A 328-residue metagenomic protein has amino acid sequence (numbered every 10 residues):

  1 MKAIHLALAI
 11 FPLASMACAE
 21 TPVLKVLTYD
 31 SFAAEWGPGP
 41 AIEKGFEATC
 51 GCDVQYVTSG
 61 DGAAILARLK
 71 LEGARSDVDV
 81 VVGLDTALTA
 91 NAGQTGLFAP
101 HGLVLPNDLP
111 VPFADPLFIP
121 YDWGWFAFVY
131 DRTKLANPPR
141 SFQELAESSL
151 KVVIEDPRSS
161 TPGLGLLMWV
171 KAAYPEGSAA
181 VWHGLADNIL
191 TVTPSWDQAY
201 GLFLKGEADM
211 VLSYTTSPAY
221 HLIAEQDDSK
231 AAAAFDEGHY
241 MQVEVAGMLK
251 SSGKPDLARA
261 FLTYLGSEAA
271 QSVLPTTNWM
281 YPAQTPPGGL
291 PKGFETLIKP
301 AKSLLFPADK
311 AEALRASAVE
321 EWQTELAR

Functional and structural regions predicted by a protein language model:
V23-G39, G60-A64, D77-A208: Extracytoplasmic ligand-binding site segments that recognize negatively charged/polar headgroups
P40-Y56: Short alpha-helix C-terminal cap/hinge motif
A87-N91, L204, A208-S229, N278: A ligand-binding cleft/hinge motif common to bilobed small-molecule-binding domains
F98-L105, P116-P120, Q143, L222-Y240 (+1 more regions): Short beta-strand->loop
P110-V111, G124, W182-A186, V192-T193 (+3 more regions): Periplasmic-binding protein-like
A127-K134, K171, Q242-P255, V273-T276: A bilobed periplasmic-binding-protein/Venus flytrap-type ligand-binding module shared by bacterial periplasmic
L249-L305: Mature extracytoplasmic/periplasmic domains
P291-R328: Extracellular/periplasmic bilobal clamshell ligand-binding domains
